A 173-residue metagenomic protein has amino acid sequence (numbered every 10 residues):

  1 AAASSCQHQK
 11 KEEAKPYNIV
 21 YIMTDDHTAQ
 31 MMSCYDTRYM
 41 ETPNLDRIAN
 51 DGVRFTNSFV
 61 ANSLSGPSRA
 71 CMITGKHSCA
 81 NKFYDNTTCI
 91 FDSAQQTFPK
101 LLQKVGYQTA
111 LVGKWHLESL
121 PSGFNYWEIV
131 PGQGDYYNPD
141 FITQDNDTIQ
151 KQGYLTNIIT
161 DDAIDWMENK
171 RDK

Functional and structural regions predicted by a protein language model:
A1-K173: Formylglycine-dependent sulfatase
